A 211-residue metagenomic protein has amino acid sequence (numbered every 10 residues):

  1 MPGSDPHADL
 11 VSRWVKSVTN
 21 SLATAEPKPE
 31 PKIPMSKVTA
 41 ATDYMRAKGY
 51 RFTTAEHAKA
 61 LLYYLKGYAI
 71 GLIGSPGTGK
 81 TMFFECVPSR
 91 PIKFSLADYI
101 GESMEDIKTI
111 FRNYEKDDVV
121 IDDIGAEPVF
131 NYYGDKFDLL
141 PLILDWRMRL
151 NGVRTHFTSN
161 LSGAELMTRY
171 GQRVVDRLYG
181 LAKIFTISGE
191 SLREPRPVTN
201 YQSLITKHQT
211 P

Functional and structural regions predicted by a protein language model:
M1-K66, F185, G189, R193-P211: A short, basic N-terminal segment
P2-S4, A126-P211: Replace "adjacent to P-loop NTPase cores in ATP/GTP-dependent enzymes" with "adjacent to NTP-binding cores
G67-F84: Walker A/P-loop nucleotide-binding motif
A69-G71, D118, R154-H156: Residue-level preference for the first positions of well-ordered beta-strands
L72-S75, I121-D123, T158-L161: Short His-Asn-centered micro-motif
E85-S89: A conserved segment at the C-terminal end of the G1
R90-I92, K183: Conserved beta-strand segments of alpha/beta enzyme cores
K93-D98, S103-N151: Conserved nucleotide-sensing/catalytic segment adjacent to the nucleotide-binding pocket in NTP-handling enzymes
